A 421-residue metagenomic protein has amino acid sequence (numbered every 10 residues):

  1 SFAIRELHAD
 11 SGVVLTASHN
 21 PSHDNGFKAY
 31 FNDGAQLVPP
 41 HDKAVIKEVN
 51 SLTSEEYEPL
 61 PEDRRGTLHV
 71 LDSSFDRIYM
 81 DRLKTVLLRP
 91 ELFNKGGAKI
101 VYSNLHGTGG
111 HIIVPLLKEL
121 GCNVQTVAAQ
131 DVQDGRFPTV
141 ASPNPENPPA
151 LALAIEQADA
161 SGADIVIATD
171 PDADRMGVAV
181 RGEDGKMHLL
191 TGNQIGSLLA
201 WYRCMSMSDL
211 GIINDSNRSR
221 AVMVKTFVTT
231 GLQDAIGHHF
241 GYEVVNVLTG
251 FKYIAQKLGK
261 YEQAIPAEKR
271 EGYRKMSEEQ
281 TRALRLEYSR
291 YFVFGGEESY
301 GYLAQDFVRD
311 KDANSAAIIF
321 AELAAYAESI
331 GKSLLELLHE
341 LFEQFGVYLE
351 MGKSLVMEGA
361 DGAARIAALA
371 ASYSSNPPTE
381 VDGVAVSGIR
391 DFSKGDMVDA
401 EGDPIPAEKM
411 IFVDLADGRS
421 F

Functional and structural regions predicted by a protein language model:
S1-N32: Ferredoxin-reductase
S18-P21, N104-G110, A173-R175, V228-G231 (+2 more regions): Gly/Ser/Thr-rich loops at beta-strand to alpha-helix junctions that form or flank small-molecule/cofactor-binding
D24-F31, D174-I195, Q233-I236: Short Gly/Thr/Asp-enriched flexible loops that form oxyanion-binding sites at enzyme active sites
N25-A152, E156-A158: Gly/Ser/Thr-enriched, mixed-charge loops and adjacent short helices that form phosphate/oxyanion-binding elements
Q36-D42, T126, G185-M205, F251 (+1 more regions): Gly/Ser/Thr-rich active-site loops/lids in small-molecule metabolic enzymes that frequently grip phosphoryl groups
D159, A163-I165, T169, K186-H188 (+1 more regions): Phosphate-binding and adjacent anionic-ligand microenvironments
